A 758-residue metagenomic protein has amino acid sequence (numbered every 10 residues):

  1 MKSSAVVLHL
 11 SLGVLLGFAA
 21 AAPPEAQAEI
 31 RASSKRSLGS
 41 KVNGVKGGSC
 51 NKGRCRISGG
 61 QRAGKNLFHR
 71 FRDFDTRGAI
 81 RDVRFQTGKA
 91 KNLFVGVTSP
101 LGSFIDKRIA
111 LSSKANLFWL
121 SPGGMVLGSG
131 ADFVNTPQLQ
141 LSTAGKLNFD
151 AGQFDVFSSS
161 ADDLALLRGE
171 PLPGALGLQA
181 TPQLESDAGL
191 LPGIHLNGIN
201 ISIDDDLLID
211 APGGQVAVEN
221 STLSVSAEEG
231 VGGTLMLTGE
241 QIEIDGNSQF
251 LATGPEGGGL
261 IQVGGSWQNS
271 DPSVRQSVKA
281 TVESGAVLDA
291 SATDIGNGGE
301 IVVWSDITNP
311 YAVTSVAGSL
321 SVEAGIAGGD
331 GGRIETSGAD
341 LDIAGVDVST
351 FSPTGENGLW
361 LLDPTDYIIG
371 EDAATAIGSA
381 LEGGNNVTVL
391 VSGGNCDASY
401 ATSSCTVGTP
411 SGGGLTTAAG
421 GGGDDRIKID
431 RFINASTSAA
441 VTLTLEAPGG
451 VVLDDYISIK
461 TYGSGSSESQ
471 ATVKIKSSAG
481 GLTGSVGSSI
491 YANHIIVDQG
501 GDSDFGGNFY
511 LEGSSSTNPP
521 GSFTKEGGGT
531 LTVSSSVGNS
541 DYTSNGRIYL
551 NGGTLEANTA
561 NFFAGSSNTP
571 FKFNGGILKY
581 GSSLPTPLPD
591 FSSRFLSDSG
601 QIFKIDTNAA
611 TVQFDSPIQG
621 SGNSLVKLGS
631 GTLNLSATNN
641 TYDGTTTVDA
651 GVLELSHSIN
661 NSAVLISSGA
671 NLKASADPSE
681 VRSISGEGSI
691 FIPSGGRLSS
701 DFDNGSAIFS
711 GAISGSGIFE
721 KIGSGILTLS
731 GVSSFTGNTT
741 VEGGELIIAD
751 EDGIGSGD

Functional and structural regions predicted by a protein language model:
K2-G528, T532-S536, G600, I605 (+1 more regions): Extracellular and secretory-pathway beta-repeat/beta-biased strand scaffolds
A217-N220, G239, I244-G246, V282-E283 (+9 more regions): Surface-exposed loop/turn positions within long extracellular repeat scaffolds, especially the passenger domains
S270-V274, T611, G705-S706: Flexible, glycine/small-residue-enriched loop-and-beta-strand segment within the central core of proteins
G285, D424, T611, D615-S624 (+3 more regions): Glycine- and aspartate-rich repeat motifs characteristic of hemolysin/RTX-like Ca2+-binding segments in secreted
A376-E382, N623-L625, G715: Short, cationic low-complexity segments
S689, S694, L698-N704, E720: Feature captures hydrophobic
